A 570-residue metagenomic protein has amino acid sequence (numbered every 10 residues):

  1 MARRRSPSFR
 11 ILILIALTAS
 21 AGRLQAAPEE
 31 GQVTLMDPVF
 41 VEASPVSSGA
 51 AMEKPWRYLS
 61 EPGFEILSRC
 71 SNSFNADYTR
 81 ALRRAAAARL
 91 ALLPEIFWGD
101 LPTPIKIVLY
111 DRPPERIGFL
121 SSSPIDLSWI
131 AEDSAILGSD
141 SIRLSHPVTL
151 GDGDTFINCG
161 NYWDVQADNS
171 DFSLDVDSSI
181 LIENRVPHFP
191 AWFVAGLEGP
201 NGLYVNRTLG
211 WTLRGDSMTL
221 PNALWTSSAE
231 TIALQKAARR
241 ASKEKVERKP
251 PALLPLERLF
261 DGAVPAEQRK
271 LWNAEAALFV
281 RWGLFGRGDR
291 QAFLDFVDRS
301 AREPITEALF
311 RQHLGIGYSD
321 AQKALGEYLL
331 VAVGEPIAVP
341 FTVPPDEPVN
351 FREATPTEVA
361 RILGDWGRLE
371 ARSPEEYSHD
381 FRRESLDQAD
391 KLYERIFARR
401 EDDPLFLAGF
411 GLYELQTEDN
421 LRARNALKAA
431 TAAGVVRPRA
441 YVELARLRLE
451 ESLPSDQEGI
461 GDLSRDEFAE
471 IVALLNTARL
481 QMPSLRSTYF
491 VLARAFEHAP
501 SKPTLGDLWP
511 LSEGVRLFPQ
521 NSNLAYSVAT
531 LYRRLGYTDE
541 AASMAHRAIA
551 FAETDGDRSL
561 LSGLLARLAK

Functional and structural regions predicted by a protein language model:
R10-S20: Bacterial N-terminal signal peptides
A26-S170, V205, F260, V264-W272 (+4 more regions): Non-catalytic architectural context of zinc metalloproteases
A27-G31, R302-D456, T477, P483-S484 (+4 more regions): Beta/coil-rich, acidic/histidine-enriched accessory regions frequently appended to metallopeptidases
G63, D154-N184, A195-G199, V280: Active-site recognition of the HExxH zinc-binding catalytic motif
W129-T155, R185-N350: Acidic/His/Gly-enriched intrinsically disordered linker/tail segments that often contain short helix/coil "MoRF-like"
G409-L415, V442-F468, A473-R516: Alpha-helical adaptor scaffolds
L463-A473, R533, T538-G556: TPR/TPR-like (Sel1-like) alpha-helical repeat modules
